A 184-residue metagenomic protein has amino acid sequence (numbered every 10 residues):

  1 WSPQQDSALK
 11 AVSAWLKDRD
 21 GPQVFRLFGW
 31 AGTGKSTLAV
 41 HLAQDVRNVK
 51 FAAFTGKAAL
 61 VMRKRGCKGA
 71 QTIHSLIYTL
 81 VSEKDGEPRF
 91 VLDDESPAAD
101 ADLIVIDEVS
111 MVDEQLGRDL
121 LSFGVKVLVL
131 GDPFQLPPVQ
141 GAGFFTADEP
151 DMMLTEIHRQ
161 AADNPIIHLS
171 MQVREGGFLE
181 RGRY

Functional and structural regions predicted by a protein language model:
W1-Y184: Conserved ATP-binding/catalytic motifs of P-loop helicase motor domains
